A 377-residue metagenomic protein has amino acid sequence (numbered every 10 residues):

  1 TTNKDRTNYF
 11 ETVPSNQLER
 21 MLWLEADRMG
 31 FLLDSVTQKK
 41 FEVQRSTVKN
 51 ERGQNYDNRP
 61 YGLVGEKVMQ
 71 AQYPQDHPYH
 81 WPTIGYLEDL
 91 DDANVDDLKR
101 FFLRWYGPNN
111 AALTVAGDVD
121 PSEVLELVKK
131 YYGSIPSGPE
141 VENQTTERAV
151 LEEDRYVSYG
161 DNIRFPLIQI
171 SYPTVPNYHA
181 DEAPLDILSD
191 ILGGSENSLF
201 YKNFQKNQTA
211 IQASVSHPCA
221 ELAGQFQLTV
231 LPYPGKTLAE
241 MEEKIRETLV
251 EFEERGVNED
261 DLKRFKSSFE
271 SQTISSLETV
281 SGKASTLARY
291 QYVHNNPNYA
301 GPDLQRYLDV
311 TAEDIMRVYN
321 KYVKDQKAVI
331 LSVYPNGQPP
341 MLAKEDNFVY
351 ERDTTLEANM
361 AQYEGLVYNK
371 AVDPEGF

Functional and structural regions predicted by a protein language model:
T1-F31, P60-E88, N110-A116, F165-P176 (+3 more regions): M16 family metallopeptidases and their MPP-like homologs
L22-E25, E42, K49-E51: Divalent-metal coordination cores built from histidine and acidic residues
L32-F41, D57-N58: Short secondary-structure capping/junction motifs at helix and strand boundaries
Q38, R45, K99-Y131, K327-A328: Non-catalytic, conformational "gating/processing" segments within enzyme and secreted inhibitor domains
G53, N58, Q70, E140-N197 (+1 more regions): His/Glu-based metal-binding/catalytic segments typifying zinc-dependent metallopeptidases
Q70-A111, P121, P139, N143-E147 (+5 more regions): Histidine-acidic residue clusters that define the catalytic metal-binding segment of zinc metallopeptidase domains
K99-F102, R155-Y159, Q212-C219: Short beta-strand/turn micro-motifs at beta-sheet edges
D120-G160, K202, G301-F377: Proteolytic maturation boundary segments
